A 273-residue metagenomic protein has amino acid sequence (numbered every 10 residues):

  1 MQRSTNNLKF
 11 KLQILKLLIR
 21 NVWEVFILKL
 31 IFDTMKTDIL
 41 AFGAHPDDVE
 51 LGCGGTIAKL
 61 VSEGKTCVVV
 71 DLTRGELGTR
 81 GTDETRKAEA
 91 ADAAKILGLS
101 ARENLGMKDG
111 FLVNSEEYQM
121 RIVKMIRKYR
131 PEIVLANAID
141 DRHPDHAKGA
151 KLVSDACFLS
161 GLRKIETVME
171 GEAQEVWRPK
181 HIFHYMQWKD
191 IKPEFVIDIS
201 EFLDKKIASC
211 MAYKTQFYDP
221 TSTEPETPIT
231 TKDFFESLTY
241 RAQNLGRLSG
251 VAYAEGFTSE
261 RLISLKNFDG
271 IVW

Functional and structural regions predicted by a protein language model:
M1-T34: Short, basic, low-complexity termini and linkers enriched in Ser/Thr/Gly/Pro that act as targeting/leader peptides
N6, E63, G98, V176-R178: Short, structurally constrained coil/turn elements that cap an alpha-helix or connect an alpha-helix to the following
L12-R20, I27, G54-T56, L77 (+2 more regions): A ubiquitous, low-specificity "background" feature that marks scattered single residues across proteins without
I27-Y129, T258, G270-I271: Active-site rim/loop-helix segments in enzyme catalytic domains that contact anionic ligands
K29-L40, E116-W273: Metal-dependent de-N-acetylase/amidase catalytic core
